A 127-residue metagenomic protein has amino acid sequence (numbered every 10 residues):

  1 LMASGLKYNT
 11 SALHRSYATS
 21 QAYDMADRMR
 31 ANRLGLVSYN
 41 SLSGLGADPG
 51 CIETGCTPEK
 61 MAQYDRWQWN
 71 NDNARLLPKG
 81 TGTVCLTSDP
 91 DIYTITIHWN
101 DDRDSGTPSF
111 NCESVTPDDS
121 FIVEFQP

Functional and structural regions predicted by a protein language model:
K7-L13, Y17-P127: Flexible, low-complexity segments enriched in proline/glycine/serine and punctuated by aromatic residues
